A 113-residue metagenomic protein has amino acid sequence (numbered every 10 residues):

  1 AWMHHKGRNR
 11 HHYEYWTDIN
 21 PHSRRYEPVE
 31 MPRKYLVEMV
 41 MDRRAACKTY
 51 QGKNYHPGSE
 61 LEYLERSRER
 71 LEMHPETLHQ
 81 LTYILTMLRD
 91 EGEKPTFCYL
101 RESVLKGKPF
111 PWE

Functional and structural regions predicted by a protein language model:
A1-E113: Metal-dependent phosphohydrolase cores
